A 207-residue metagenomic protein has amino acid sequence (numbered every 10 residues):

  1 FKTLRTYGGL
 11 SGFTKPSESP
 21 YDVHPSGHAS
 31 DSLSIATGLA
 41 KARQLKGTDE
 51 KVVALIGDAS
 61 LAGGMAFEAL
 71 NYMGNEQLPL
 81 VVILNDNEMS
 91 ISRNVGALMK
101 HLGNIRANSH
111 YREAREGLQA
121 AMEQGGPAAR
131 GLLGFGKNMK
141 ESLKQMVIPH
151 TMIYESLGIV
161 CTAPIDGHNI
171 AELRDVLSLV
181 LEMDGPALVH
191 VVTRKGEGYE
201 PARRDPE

Functional and structural regions predicted by a protein language model:
F1-E76: Cofactor-binding active-site loop characterized by glycine-rich and histidine/acidic residues
F1-Y7, G74-S92, H110-E113: A glycine-rich helix N-cap at a beta->alpha junction
L33-A40, L70, V81, T151 (+3 more regions): Predominant activation on well-ordered alpha-helical scaffold segments within soluble catalytic domains
G38, A54, V82-L84, V189-V191: Structural beta-sheet core signal
I56-G63, L84-S90, K195: Acidic, glycine-rich active-site loops and adjacent beta-strand->loop/helix elements that engage anionic groups
G63-N85, K100-A107: A short alpha/beta connector and helix-capping loop motif
N87-E207: Long, well-ordered, tryptophan-enriched scaffold segments
